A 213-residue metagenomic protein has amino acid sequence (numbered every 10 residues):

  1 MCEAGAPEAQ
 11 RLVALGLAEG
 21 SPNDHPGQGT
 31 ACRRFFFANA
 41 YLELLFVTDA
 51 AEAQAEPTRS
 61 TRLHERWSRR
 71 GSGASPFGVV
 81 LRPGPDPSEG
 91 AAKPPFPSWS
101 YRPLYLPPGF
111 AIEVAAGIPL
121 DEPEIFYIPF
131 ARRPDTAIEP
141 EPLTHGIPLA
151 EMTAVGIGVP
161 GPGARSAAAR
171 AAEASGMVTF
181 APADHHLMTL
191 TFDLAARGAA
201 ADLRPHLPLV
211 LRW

Functional and structural regions predicted by a protein language model:
M1-W213: Amphipathic alpha-helical "stalk" segments
